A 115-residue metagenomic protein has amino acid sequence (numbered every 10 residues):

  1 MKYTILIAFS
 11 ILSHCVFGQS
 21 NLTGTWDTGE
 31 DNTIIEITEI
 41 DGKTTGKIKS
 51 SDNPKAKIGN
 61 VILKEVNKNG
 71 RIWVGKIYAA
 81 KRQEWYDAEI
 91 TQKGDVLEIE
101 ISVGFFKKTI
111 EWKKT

Functional and structural regions predicted by a protein language model:
Y3-V16: Sec-dependent N-terminal signal peptides
C15, S51, A80-R82, K93 (+1 more regions): Generic structural motif
S20-D87: Central antiparallel beta-sheet cores of small beta-barrel/beta-sandwich binding domains
A88-K108: Short, exposed beta-strand-loop hairpins at the edges of beta-sheets in extracellular/periplasmic proteins
T115: Beta-rich carbohydrate-recognition and catalytic domains
